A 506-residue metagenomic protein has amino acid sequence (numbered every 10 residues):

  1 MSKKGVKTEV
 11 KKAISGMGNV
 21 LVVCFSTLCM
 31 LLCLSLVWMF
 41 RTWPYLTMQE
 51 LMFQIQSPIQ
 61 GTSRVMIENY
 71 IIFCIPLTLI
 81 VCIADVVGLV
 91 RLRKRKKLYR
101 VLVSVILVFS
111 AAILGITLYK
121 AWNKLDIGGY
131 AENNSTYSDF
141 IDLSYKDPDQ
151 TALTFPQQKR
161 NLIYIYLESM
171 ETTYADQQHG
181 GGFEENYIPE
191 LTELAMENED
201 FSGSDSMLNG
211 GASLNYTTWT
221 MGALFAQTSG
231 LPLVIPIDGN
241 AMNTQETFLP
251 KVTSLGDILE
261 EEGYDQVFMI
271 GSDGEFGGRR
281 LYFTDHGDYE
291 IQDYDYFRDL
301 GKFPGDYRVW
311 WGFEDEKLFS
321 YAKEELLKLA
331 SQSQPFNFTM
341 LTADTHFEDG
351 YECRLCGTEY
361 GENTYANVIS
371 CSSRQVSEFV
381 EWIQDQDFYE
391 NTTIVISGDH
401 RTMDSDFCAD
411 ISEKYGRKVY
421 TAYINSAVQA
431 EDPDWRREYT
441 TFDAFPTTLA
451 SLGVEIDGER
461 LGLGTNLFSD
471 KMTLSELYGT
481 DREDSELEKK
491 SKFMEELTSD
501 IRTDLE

Functional and structural regions predicted by a protein language model:
M1-E132: Transmembrane and membrane-interface helices of multi-pass, inner-membrane envelope-modifying transferases
K4-K7, T42, Q49, Y119-K124 (+7 more regions): Low-complexity, intrinsically disordered regions enriched in charged/polar residues
V10, I55, Y137-I141, L191 (+2 more regions): Generic structural signal of hydrophobic/aromatic residues within well-ordered alpha-helices of folded domains
T42, E50, I67, K96 (+9 more regions): Generic intrinsically disordered, low-complexity segments enriched for polar/acidic and small residues
T47-M48, D126, Y130-T136, S254 (+3 more regions): A diffuse structural propensity rather than consistent per-protein peaks
I80-R93, N134-L143, P156, R160-E171: Alpha-helical membrane-embedding segments and immediately adjacent membrane-interface amphipathic helices
K124-Q158, E185: N-terminal, intrinsically disordered, polar/charged segments of Gram-positive cell-envelope systems that serve as
D147-E506: Solvent-exposed soluble domains appended to multi-pass membrane proteins
